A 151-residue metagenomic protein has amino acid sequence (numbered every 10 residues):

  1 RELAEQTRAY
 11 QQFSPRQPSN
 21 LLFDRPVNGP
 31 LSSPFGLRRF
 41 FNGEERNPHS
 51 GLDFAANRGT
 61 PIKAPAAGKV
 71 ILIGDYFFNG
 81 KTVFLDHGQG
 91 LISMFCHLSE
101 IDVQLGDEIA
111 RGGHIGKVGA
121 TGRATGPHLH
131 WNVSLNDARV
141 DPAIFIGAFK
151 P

Functional and structural regions predicted by a protein language model:
R1-R38: Polar/charged, compositionally biased leader and regulatory segments
D24-P151: Catalytic cores of peptidoglycan-degrading enzymes
